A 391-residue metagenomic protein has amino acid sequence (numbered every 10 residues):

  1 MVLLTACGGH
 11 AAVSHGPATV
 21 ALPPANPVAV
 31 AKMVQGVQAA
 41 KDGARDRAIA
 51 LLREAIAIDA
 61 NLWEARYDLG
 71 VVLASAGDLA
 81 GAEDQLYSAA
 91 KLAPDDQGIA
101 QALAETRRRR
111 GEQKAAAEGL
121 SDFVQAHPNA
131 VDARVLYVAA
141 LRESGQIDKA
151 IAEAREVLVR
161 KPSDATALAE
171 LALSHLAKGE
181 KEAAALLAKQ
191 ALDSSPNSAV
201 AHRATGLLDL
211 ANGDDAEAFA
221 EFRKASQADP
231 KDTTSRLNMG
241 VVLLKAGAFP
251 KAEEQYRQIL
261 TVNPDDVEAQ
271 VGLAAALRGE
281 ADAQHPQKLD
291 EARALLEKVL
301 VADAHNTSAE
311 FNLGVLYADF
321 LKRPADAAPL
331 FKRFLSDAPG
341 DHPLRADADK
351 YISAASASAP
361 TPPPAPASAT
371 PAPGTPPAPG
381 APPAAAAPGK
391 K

Functional and structural regions predicted by a protein language model:
L4-A6: C-terminal motif of bacterial Sec signal peptides marking the signal peptidase cleavage site
G8-A11: Bacterial signal peptide processing site
A25-I58, S75, A139, L173 (+2 more regions): Alpha-helical segment of the N-proximal tetratricopeptide repeat
A29, W63-E64, Q97-G98, V131-D132 (+6 more regions): Helix-start (N-cap) detector for alpha-helical repeat units in TPR-like alpha-solenoids, especially tetratricopeptide
V37, V71, E105, A139 (+7 more regions): Residue-level recognition of tetratricopeptide repeat
K41-L51, S75-S88, R109-D122, S144-E156 (+5 more regions): Structural signature of tandem alpha-helical TPR/SEL1-like repeats, specifically the intra-repeat loop/turn
I58, L92, A126-H127, V159-K161 (+5 more regions): Structural marker of alpha-solenoid helical repeat scaffolds
